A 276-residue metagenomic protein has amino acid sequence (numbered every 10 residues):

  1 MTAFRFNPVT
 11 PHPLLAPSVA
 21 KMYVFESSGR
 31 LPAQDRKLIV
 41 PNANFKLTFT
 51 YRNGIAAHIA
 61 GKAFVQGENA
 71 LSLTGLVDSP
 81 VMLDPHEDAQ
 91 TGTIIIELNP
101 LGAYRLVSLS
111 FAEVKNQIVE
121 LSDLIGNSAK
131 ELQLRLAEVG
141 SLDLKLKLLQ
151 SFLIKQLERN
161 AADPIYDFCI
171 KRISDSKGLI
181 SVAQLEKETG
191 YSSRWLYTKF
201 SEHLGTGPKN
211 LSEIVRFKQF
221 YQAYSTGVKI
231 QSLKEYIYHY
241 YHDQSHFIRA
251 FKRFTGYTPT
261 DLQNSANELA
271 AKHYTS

Functional and structural regions predicted by a protein language model:
M1-K177, S181-A183, T189-S193, G207 (+4 more regions): Alpha-helical bundle regulatory/interaction domains
S151, T198-K199, Q219, R249-A250 (+1 more regions): DNA-binding alpha-helical recognition surfaces that contact promoter or target DNA
T198, H203-T206, N210-A223, Q231: Catalytic-pocket segment enriched in acidic/His residues
E202-T206, A250-L262: A secondary-structure capping/hinge motif
Q219-T226, I237-Y238, R253: Short basic/hydrophobic patches in alpha-helices and adjacent helix-turn junctions that form amphipathic surface motifs
